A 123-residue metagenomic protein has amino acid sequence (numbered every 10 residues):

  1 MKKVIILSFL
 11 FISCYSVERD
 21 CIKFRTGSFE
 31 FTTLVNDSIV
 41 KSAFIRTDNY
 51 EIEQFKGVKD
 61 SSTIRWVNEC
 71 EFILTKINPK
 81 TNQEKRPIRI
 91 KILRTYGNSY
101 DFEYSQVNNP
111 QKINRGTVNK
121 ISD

Functional and structural regions predicted by a protein language model:
M1-F24: Bacterial Sec-dependent N-terminal signal peptides
C21-D37: Tryptophan-anchored aromatic micro-motifs
E30, I52, E71-I73, D101: General beta-strand recognition
I39-K41, G57-S61, K85-I88, K112-G116: Short, surface-exposed coil-to-beta transition loops
I39-V67: N-terminal glycine/threonine-rich, aromatic-flanked beta-hairpin/loop signature
E53, D101-T117: Short, exposed beta-strand-loop hairpins at the edges of beta-sheets in extracellular/periplasmic proteins
T63-E71, I92-S99, K120-D123: A short, structured loop/turn motif at beta-sheet edges
L74-G97: An anionic, turn-rich surface loop/hairpin at beta-sheet edges that serves as a generic interaction/coordination patch
